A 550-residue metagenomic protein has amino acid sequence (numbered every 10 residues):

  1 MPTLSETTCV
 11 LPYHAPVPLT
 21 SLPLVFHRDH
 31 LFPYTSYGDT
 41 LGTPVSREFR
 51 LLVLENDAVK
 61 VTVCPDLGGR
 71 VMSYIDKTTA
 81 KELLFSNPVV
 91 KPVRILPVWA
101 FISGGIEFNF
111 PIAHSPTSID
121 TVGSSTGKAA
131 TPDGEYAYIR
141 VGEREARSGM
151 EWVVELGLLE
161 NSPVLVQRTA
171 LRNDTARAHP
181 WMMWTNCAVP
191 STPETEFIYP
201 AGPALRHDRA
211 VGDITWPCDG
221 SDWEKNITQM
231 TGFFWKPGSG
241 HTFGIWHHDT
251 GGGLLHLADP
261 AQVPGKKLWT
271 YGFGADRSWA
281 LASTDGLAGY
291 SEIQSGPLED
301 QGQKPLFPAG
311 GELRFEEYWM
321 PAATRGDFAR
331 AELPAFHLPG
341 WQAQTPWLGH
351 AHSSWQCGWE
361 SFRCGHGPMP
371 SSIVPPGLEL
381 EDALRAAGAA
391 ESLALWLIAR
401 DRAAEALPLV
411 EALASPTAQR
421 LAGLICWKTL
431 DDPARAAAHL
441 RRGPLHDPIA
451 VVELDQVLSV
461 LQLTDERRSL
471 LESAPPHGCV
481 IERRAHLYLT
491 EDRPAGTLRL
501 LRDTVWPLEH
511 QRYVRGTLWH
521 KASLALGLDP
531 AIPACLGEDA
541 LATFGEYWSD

Functional and structural regions predicted by a protein language model:
P2-H14, L52, D66-S73, K77 (+5 more regions): A contiguous, surface-exposed recognition patch within enzymatic or periplasmic domains that forms
P2-V25, L31, F49-T121, W269-Y271: Acidic-aromatic substrate-binding/catalytic surfaces of carbohydrate-active enzymes
L19-S46, R50-E55, S103-V164, P193 (+1 more regions): Extended, loop-rich substrate-binding clefts of extracytoplasmic carbohydrate-active enzymes
G286-I293, P305, F315-R385, A403: Long, contiguous interaction/recruitment modules in multidomain scaffold/adaptor proteins
L338-G349, S353, P375-L384, R402-A412 (+4 more regions): Alpha-helical repeat scaffolds
G388, T417, L421, I449-V452 (+2 more regions): Start-of-helix register in tetratricopeptide repeats
S392, L421, E453-Q456, R483-H486 (+2 more regions): "A position-specific structural signal for the A-helix of alpha-solenoid helical repeats
L397, C426-W427, L458, Y488: Residue at a conserved register position within TPR or TPR-like alpha-solenoid repeats
